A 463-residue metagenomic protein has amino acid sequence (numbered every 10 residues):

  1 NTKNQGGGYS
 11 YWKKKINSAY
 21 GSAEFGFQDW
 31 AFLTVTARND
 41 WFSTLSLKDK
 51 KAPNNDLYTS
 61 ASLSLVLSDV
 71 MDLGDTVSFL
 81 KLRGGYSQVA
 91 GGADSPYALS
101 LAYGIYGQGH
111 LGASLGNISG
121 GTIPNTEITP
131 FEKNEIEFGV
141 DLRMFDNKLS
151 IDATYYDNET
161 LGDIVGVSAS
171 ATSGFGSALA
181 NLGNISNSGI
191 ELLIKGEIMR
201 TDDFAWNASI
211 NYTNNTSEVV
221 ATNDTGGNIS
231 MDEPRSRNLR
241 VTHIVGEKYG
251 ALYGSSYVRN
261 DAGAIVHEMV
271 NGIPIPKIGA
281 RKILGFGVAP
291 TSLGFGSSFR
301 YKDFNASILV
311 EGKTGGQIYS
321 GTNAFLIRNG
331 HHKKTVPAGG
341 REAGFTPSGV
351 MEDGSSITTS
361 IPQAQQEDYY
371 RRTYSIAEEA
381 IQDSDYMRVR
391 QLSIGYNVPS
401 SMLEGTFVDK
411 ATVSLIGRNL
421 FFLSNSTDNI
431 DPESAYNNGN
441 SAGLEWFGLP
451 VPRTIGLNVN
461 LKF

Functional and structural regions predicted by a protein language model:
N1-H243, F295, G312, I376-F463: Extracellular/periplasmic, surface-exposed regions of secreted and cell-surface proteins
F42, K313-T412, G417: Extracytoplasmic gating/loop element in the C-terminal half of outer-membrane beta-barrel translocons and assembly
A102, K133, A169, G174 (+9 more regions): Short capping/connector residues at structural and topological boundaries
I105-G112, Y257-E268, Y370-S375: Short low-complexity stretches enriched in small and charged residues
G121, I278-G279, A289-P290, A377: Flexible glycine/proline-enriched surface loops and loop-helix/loop-strand junctions
A180, S186, E197-G287, I318 (+3 more regions): Conserved small-residue
F286-G321: Glycine-rich, aromatic-lined ligand/substrate-binding cores of catalytic and carbohydrate-binding domains
